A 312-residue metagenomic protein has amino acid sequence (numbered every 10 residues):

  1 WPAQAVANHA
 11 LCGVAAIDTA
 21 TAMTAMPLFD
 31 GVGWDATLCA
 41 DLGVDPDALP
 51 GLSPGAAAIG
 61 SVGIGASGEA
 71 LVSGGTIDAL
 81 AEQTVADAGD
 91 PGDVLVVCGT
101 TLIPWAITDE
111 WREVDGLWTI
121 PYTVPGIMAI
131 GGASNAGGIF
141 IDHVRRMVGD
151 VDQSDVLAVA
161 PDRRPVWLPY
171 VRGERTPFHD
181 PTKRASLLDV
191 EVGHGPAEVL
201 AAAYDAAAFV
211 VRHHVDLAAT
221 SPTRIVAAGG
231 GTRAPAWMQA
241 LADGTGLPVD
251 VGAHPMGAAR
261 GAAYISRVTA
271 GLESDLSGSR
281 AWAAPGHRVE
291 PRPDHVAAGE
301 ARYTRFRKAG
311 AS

Functional and structural regions predicted by a protein language model:
W1-A16, T21-A36, A40-D41, G63-A228 (+1 more regions): Active-site core segments that coordinate phosphate-bearing ligands/cofactors across diverse enzyme families
D41-A48: A structural motif corresponding to the C-terminal end of an alpha-helix and its immediate exit/capping segment
G51-L52, A228: Conserved phosphate-donor
P54-I59: Gly/charged, well-structured mid-domain segments that form the phosphate/adenylate-handling core of ATP-dependent
